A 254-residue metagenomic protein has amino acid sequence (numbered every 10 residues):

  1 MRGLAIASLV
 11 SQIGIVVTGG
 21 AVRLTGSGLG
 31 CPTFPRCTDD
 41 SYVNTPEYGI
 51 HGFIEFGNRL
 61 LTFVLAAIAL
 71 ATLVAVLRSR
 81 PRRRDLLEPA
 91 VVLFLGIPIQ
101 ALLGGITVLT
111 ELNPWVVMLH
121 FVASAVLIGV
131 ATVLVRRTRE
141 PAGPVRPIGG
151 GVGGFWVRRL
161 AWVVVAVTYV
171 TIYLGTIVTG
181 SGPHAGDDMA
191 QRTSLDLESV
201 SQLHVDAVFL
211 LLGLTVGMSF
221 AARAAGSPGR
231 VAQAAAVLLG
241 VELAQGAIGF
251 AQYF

Functional and structural regions predicted by a protein language model:
M1-F254: Polytopic transmembrane helical bundles with strong interfacial aromatic enrichment
